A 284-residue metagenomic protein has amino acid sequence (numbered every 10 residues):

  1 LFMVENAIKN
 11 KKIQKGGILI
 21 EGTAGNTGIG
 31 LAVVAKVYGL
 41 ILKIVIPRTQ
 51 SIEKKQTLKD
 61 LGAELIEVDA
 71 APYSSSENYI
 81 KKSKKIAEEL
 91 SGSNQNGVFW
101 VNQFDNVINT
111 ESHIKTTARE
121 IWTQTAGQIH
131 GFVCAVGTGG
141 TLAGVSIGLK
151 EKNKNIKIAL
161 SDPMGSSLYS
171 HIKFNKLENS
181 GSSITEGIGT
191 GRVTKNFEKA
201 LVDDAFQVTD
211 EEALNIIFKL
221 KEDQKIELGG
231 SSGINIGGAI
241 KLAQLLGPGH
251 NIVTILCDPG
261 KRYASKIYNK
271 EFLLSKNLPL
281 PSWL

Functional and structural regions predicted by a protein language model:
L1-L284: PLP-dependent amino-acid enzyme catalytic core
